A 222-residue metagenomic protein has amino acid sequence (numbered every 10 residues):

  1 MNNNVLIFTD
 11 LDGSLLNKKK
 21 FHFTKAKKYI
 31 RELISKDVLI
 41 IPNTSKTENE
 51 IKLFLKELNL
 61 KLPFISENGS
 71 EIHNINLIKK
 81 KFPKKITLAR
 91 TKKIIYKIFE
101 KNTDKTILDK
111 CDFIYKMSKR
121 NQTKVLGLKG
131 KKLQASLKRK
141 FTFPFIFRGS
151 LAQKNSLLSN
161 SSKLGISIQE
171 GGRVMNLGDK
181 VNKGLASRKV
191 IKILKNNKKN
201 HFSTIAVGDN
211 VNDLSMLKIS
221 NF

Functional and structural regions predicted by a protein language model:
M1-N4, K27: Short, small/polar residue-rich loop motifs at catalytic or cofactor-binding pockets
N3-K20, L217: Asp-based phosphoryl-transfer active-site loop
N4-I7, L62, T204: The start of beta-strands in P-loop NTPase/AAA+ ATPase cores
H22-Y115: Active-site phosphate-binding/coordination module
L33, N68, S187, M216-L217: Hydrophobic residues within well-ordered alpha-helices
L39, S167, F222: Residue-level detector of anion-binding/catalytic polar loops
L62, N221-F222: Receiver (REC) domain switch/active-site residues of two-component response regulators
T106-I205, V211-N212, I219: Conserved acidic, metal-coordinating active-site core of Asp-based, Mg2+-dependent phosphoryl-transfer enzymes
